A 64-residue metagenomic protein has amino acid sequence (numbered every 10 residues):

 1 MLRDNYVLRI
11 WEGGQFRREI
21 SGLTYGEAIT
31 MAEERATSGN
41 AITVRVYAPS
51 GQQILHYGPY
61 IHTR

Functional and structural regions predicted by a protein language model:
M1-R18: Short aromatic-glycine-(Arg/Gly/Cys) micro-motifs in beta-strand/loop hairpins
N5-V7, S21, R45-S50: Secondary-structure boundary/capping motif
G13, G22-V44: A short, charged, amphipathic alpha-helix used as a generic interaction element across diverse proteins
G14-I20, Q52-H56: Surface-exposed loop/edge segments in extracytoplasmic proteins
T37-R64: Short, mixed-charge low-complexity intrinsically disordered segments
